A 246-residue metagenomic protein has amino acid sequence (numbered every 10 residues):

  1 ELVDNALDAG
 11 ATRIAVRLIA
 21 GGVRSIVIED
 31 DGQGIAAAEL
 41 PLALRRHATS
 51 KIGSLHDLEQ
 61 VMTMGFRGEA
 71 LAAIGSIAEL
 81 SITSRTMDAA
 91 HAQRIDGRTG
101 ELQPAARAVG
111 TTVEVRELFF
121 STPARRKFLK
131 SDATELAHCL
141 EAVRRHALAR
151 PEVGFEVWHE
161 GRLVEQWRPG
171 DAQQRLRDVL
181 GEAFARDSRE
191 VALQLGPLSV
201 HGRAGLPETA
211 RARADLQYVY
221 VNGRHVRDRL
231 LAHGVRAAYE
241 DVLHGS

Functional and structural regions predicted by a protein language model:
E1-S246: N-terminal phosphate-binding caps/lids of nucleotide- and nucleic-acid-binding domains
